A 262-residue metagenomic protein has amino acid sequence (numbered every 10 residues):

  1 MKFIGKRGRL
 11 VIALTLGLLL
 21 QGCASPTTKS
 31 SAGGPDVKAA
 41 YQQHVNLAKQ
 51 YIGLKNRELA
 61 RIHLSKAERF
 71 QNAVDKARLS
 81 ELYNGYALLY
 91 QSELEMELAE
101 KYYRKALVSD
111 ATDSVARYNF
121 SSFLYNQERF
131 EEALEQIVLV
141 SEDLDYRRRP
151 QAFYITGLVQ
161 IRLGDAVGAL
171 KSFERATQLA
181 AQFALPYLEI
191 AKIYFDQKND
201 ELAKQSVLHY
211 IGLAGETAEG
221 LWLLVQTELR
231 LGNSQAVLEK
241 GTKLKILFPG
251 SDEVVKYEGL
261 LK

Functional and structural regions predicted by a protein language model:
L19-G22: C-terminal motif of bacterial Sec signal peptides marking the signal peptidase cleavage site
Y41, D75-K76, S80-E81, S114-V115 (+4 more regions): Helix-start (N-cap) detector for alpha-helical repeat units in TPR-like alpha-solenoids, especially tetratricopeptide
G53, S92-E93, N126-Q127, R162 (+3 more regions): Register position in tetratricopeptide repeats
F70-V74, S109, D143-D145, L179 (+2 more regions): Structural marker of alpha-solenoid helical repeat scaffolds
R78-E81, G85, N119, I155 (+3 more regions): Canonical tetratricopeptide repeat
A214-K262: Terminal, low-structured helical/coil segments at or just beyond the last alpha-helical repeat
